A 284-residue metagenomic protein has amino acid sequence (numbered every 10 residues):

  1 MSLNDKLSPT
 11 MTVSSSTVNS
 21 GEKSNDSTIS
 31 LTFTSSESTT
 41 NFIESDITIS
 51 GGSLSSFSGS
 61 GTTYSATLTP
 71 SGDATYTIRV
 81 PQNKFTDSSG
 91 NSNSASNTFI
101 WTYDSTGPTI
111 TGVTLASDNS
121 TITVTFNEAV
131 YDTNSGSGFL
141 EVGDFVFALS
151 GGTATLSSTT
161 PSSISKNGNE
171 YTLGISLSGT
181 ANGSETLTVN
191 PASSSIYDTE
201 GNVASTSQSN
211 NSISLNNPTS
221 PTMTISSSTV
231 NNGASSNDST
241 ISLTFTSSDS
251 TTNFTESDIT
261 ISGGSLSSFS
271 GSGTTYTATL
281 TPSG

Functional and structural regions predicted by a protein language model:
M1-G284: Non-catalytic beta-sheet/beta-sandwich ligand-binding modules that flank or precede catalytic cores
